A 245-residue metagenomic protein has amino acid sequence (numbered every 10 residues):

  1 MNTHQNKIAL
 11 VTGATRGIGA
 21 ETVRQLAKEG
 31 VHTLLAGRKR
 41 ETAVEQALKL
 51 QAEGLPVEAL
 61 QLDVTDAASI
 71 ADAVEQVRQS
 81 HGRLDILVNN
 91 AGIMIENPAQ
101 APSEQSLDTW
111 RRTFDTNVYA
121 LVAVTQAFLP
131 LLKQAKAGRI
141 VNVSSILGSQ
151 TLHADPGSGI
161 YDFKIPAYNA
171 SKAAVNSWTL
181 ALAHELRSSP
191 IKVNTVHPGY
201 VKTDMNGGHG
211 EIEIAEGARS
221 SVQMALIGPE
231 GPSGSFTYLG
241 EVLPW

Functional and structural regions predicted by a protein language model:
I8-V11, L87-V88: Conserved hydrophobic beta-strands of the Rossmann-like cofactor-binding core in SDR/related NAD(P)H-dependent
T15-R16, K39: Conserved glycine-rich cofactor-binding loop
E29-E45: Conserved glycine-rich Rossmann-like NAD(P)H-binding loop of the short-chain dehydrogenase/reductase
L55-P56, Q76-N89, I95, S106: A glycine-rich helix->loop->beta "capping" turn within Rossmann-like NAD(P)(H)-dependent oxidoreductase domains
L60-A73: The beta1-alpha1 cofactor-binding region of Rossmann-like NAD(H)/NADP(H)-dependent oxidoreductases
I93-M94, Q100-F114, K133, A137-R187: Catalytic loop of short-chain dehydrogenase/reductase
A173, S188, T195-V196, T203 (+1 more regions): C-terminal helical subdomain
